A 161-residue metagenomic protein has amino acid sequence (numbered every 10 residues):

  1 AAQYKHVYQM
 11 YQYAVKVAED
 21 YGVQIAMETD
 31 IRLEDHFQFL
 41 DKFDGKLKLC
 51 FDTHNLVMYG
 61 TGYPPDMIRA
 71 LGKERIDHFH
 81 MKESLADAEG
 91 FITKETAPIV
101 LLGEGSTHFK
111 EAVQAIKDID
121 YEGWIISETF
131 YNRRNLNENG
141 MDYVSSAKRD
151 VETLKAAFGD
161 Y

Functional and structural regions predicted by a protein language model:
A1-K5: Glycine-rich phosphate-binding "P-loop"
Y8-K16: Histidine/acidic residue-rich metal-binding segments in metalloenzymes
Q12, D20, H36-T53, V57-Y161: Histidine-acidic metal/acid-base catalytic patches
Q24-I31: Catalytic beta/alpha-barrel core
